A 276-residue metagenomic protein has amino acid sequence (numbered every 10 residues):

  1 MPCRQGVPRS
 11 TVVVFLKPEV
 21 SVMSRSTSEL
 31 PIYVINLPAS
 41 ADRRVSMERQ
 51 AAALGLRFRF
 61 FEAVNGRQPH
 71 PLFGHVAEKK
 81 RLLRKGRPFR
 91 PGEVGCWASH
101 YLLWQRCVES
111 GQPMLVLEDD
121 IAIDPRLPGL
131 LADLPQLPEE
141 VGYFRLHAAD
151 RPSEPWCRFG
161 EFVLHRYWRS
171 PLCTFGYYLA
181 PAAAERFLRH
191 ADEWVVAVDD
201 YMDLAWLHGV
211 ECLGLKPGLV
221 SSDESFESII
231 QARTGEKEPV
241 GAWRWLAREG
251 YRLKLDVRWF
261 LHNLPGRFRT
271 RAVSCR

Functional and structural regions predicted by a protein language model:
P8-R9: Short, low-complexity intrinsically disordered segments enriched in A/P/G/S/L with frequent Arg, especially at protein
S21-L117, I121-R276: An acidic/histidine-cluster motif and surrounding catalytic segment that typifies divalent-metal-assisted enzyme active
